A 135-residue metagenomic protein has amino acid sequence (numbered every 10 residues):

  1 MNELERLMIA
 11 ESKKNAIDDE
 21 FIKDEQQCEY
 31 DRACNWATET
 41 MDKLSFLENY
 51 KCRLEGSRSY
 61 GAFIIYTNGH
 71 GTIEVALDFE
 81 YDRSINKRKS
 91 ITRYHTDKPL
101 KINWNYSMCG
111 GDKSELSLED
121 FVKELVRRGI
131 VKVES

Functional and structural regions predicted by a protein language model:
M1-K13: Short linear clamp-binding motif
R6-I9, F46-N49, G56, F79 (+3 more regions): Generic detector of low-complexity/intrinsically disordered segments and short hydrophobic N-terminal stretches
L7, I22-E25, R127-I130: Short, Lys/Arg-rich flexible segments
A10-A62: Negatively charged, low-complexity tracts enriched in Asp/Glu with abundant Ser/Thr
A10-E11, E20, S84-N86, H95 (+1 more regions): Short, low-complexity interaction segments enriched in Ser/Thr/Pro/Gly
T40, R88-S135: Ampiphathic alpha-helical segments that act as solvent-exposed interaction surfaces
M41-R93: Amphipathic, interaction-prone secondary-structure segments
